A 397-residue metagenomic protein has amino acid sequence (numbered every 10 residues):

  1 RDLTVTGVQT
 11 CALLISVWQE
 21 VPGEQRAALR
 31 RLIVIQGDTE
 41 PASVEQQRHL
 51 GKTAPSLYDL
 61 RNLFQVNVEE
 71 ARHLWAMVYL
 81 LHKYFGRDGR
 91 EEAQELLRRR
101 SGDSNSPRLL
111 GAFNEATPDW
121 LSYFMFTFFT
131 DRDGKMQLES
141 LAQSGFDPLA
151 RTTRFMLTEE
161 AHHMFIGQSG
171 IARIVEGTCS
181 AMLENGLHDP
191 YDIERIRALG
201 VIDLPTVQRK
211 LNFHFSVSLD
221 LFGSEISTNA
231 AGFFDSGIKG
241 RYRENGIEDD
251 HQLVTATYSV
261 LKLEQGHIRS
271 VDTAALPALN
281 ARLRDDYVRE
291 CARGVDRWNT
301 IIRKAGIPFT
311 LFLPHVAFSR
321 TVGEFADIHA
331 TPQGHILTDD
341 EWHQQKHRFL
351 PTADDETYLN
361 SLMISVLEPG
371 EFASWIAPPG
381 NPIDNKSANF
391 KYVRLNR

Functional and structural regions predicted by a protein language model:
R1, N67-L97, G167-A172: Conserved alpha-helical segments that form or flank metal/cofactor-binding pockets of metalloenzymes
D2-C11: Single conserved hydrophobic/aromatic residue that forms the stacking wall/gate of nucleotide- or nucleobase-binding
L14-I35, A93-T127, H188-E225: Acidic/His metal-coordination segments adjacent to aromatic residues that form catalytic metal sites in metalloenzymes
V17-Q25, S43-Q65, D133-A150: Helix-loop segments that flank and shape redox-cofactor active sites
Q25-Q36, P55-H73, Y123, P148-E160: Alpha-helical scaffold segments that form or flank carboxylate-/histidine-based iron centers
L81, I166-R197: Catalytic cores of carbohydrate-active enzymes
P118-I166: Internal, conserved structured core segments that host functional sites
L183-R397: Extended, helix-rich structural scaffolds rather than catalytic motifs
